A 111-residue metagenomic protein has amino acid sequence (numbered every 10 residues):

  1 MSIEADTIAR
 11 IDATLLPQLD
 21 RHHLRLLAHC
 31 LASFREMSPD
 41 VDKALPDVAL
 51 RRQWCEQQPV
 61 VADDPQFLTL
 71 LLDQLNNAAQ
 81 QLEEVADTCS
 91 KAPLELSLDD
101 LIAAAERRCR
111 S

Functional and structural regions predicted by a protein language model:
M1-L26, V48-Q74: Short Lys/Arg-rich basic patches
D12-V41, L75-E95: Surface-exposed, Lys/Arg-rich phosphate-binding patches that contact polyanionic backbones
S33, M37, V41-V60, P93-S111: Short, basic amphipathic alpha-helical segments that act as recognition/interaction helices in nucleic-acid-binding
Q57-E83, D87, E106-S111: Short, positively charged interaction helices/loops
